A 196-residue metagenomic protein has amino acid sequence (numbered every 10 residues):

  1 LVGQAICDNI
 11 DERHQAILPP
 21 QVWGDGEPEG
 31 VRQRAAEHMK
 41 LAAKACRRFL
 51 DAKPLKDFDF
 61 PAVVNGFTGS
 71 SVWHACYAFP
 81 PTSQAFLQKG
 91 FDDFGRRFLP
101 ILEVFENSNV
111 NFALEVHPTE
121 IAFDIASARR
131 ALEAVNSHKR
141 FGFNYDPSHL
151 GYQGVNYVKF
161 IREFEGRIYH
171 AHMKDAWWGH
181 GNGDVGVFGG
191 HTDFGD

Functional and structural regions predicted by a protein language model:
L1-C7, R13-A16: Glycine-rich, positively charged N-terminal anion/phosphate-binding segment
V2-G3, N65, N144, Y169-H172: Conserved beta-strand positions in the central sheet of alpha/beta enzyme cores
G3, P20, H191-F194: Generic secondary-structure boundary/loop-capping signal
Q4-D8, G69-S71, E115-T119, D146-Y152 (+1 more regions): Active-site beta-loop-alpha junctions enriched in small/polar residues
D11-F143: Active-site acidic/histidine proton-transfer and metal-coordination neighborhood in alpha/beta enzyme cores
E29, F91, I125-R129, H149-D196: Gly/Pro-rich active-site loop or hairpin
F143-N144, E163: Primarily recognizes the serine-hydrolase "nucleophile elbow" in alpha/beta-hydrolase and SGNH/GDSL folds
